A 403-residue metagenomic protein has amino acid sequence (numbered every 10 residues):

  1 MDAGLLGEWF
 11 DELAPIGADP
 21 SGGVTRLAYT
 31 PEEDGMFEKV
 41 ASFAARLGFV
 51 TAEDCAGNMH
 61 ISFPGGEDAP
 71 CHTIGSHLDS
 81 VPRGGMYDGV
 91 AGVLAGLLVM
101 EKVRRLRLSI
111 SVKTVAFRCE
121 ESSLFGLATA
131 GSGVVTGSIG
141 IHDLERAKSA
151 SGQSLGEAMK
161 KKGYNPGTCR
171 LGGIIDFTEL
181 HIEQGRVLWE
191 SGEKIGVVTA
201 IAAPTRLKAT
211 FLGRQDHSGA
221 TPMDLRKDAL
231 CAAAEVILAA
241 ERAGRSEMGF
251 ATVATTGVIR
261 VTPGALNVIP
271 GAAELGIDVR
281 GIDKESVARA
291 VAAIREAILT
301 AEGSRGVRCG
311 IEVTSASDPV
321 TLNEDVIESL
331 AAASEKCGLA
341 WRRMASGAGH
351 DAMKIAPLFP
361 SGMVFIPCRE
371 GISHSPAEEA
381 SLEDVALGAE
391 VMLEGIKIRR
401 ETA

Functional and structural regions predicted by a protein language model:
A3-G84, V103: Acidic/His- and Gly-rich active-site-bordering loop/insert found across diverse amide/peptide-bond hydrolases
L6-D19, H72-S76, A340-V391, I396: Zn-dependent metallopeptidase/amidohydrolase metal-coordination segment
R26-A28, T255-G264, G276-I282, R308-I327 (+1 more regions): A short beta-alpha structural unit
A52-D54, S111, P166-R170, A220 (+4 more regions): Flexible, glycine/charged-enriched surface loops at secondary-structure junctions
I74, R83-S122, T205-F211, H217 (+4 more regions): Alpha-helical metal-binding/catalytic segments enriched in His/Glu/Asp
L78-S80, V115-S123, Q184, Q215 (+3 more regions): Acidic, glycine-rich active-site loops and adjacent beta-strand->loop/helix elements that engage anionic groups
C119-E120, G126-E285: Midchain, well-structured core segments that form catalytic/ion-binding scaffolds
I201, H217, T221-S246, S286 (+3 more regions): His/Asp/Glu-rich mid-to-C-terminal helical/loop segments that flank catalytic regions of hydrolases
